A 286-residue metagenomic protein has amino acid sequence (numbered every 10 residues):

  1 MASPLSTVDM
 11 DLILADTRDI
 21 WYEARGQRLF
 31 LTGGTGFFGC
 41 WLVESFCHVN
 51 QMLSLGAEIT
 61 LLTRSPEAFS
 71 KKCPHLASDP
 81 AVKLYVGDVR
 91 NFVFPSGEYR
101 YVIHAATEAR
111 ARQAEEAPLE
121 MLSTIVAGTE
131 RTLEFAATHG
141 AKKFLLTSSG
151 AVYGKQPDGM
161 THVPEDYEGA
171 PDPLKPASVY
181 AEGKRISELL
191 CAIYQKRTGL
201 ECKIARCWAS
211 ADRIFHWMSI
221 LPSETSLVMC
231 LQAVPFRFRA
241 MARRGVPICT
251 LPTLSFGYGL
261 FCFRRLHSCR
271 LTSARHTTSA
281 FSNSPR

Functional and structural regions predicted by a protein language model:
M1-Y101: N-terminal Rossmann/SDR dinucleotide-binding element
T32, L62, V102-E108, F144-G150 (+1 more regions): SDR active-site strand-loop-helix element
V86-T124: NAD(P)H-binding glycine-rich loop region in Rossmannoid oxidoreductase-like domains and their noncatalytic homologs
Y99-V102, E116-L146: NAD(P)-cofactor binding segment of oxidoreductase domains
L122, D172, P176-E188, I220-L221 (+2 more regions): Short-chain dehydrogenase/reductase
E130-S178: Conserved Rossmann-fold NAD(P)-dependent oxidoreductase catalytic core, especially the SDR/UDP-sugar
P157, R185, K203, A211-T225 (+6 more regions): Glycine/proline-rich active-site loop of Rossmann-fold NAD(P)-dependent oxidoreductases
L174-K203, L231-Q232: Active-site Tyr-X1-5-Lys
